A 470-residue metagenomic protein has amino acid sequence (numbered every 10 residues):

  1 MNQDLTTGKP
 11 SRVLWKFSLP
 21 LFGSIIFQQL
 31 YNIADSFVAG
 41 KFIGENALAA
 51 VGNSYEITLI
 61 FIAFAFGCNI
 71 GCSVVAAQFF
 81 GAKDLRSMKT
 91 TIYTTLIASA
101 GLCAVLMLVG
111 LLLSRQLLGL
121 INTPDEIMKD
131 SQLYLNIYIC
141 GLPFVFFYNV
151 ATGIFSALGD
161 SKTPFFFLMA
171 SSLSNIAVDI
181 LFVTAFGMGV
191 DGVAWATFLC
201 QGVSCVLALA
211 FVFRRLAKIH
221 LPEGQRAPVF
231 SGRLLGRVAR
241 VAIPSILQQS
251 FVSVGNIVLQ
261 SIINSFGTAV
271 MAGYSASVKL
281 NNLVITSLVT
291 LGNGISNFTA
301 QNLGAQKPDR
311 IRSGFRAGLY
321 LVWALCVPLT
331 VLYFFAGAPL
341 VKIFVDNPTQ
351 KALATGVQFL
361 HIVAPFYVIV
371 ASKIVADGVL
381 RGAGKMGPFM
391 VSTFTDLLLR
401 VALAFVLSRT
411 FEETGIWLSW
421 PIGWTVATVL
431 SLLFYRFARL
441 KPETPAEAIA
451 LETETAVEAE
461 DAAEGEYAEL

Functional and structural regions predicted by a protein language model:
M1-S18, A76-G141, A185-I243, T299-P365 (+1 more regions): Short alpha-helical transmembrane segments in multi-pass integral membrane proteins
L5-F42, E56-G71, V75, A100-M107 (+5 more regions): N-terminal transmembrane alpha-helices
K16-D35, I137, Y148, S171 (+5 more regions): Transmembrane helical elements of multi-pass membrane transporters/channels
L21, I25, F37, K41 (+17 more regions): Transmembrane alpha-helix boundary and packing residues in multipass membrane permease domains and related
Q28, N32-A39, I62-N69, S73 (+18 more regions): Alpha-helical transmembrane segments and their lipid-water interface positions in multi-pass membrane proteins
L30-A49, L118-D125, L181-M188, S250-K279 (+4 more regions): Helix-terminus/linker motif at the lipid-water interface of multi-pass membrane proteins
L48-L108, V145-P164, G273-G337, V370-G384 (+1 more regions): Small-residue-rich hydrophobic transmembrane alpha-helices
N69, Y138-S156, P164-N175, V193-A208 (+4 more regions): Short runs within selected transmembrane alpha-helices of multi-pass transporters and secretion channels
